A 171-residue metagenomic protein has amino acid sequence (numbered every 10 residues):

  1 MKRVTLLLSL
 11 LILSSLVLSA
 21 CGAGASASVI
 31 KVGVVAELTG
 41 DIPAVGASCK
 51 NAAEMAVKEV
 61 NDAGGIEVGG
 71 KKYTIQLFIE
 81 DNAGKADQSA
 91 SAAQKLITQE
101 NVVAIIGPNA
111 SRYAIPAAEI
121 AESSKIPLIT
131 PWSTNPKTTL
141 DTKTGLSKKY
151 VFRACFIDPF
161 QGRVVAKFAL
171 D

Functional and structural regions predicted by a protein language model:
M1-K31, D62, G69, I97: Short, low-complexity disordered leader/linker segments with a strong preference for bacterial N-terminal type II
A25-A27, N51-L77: Signal peptide-proximal N-terminal region of secreted/periplasmic/extracellular or secretory-lumen proteins
A27-V29, K72-T74, S91, E100 (+3 more regions): Extracytoplasmic
K31-G33, L170: Conserved beta-strand elements of the Class I
G33-E54, E80-A86, N109-R112: Extracytoplasmic "Venus flytrap"
G40, E54-G65, Q94-V102, A118-I126 (+1 more regions): Sec-exported extracytoplasmic/periplasmic mature domains
F78-I79, A83-V103, K167-D171: Short, well-structured alpha-helical segments in soluble
V102-D171: Extracytoplasmic ligand/sensor domains, especially the bilobed periplasmic-binding protein
